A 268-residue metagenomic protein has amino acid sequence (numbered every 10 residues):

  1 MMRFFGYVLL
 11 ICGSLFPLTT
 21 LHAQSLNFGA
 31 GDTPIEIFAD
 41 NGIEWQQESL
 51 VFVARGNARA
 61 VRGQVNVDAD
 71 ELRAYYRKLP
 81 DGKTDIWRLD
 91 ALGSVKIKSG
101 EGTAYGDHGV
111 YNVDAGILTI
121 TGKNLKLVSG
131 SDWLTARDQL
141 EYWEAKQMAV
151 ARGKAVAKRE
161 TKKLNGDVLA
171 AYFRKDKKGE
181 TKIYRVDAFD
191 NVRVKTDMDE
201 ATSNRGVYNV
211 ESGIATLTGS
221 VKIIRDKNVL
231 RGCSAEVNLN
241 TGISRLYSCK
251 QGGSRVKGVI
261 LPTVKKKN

Functional and structural regions predicted by a protein language model:
M1-F4: Positively charged n-region of N-terminal signal peptides that target proteins for export
G6-P17: Bacterial N-terminal signal peptides
L21-N268: N-terminal amphipathic/hydrophobic interface segments
